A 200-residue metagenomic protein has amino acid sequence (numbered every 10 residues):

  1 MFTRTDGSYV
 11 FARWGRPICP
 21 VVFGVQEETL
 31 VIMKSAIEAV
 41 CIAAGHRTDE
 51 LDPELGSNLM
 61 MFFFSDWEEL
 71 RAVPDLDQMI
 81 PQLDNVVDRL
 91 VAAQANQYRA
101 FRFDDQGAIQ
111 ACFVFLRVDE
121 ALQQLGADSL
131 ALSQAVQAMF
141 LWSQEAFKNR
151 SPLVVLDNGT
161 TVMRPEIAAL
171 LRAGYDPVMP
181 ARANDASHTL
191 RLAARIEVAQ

Functional and structural regions predicted by a protein language model:
M1-W14: Disordered inhibitory propeptide/activation segment of secreted metzincin zinc metalloprotease zymogens, centered on
A12-F23: Acidic/histidine-rich, surface-exposed loop or edge segments in extracytoplasmic proteins
G15-P17, G56, I109-A111: Extracytoplasmic
I32-H46: Short, non-transmembrane amphipathic alpha-helical segments
A44-T48, E69-L76, V86-V87, L192-Q200: PEST-like low-complexity, intrinsically disordered acidic/proline/serine-rich tracts that flank trafficking/processing
E50-L70: Acidic helix-start/capping segments at beta-turn-to-alpha-helix junctions
W67-S133: Surface-exposed short loop/turn segments
A111-Q200: Glycine-rich, aromatic-bearing surface loops/beta-hairpins
